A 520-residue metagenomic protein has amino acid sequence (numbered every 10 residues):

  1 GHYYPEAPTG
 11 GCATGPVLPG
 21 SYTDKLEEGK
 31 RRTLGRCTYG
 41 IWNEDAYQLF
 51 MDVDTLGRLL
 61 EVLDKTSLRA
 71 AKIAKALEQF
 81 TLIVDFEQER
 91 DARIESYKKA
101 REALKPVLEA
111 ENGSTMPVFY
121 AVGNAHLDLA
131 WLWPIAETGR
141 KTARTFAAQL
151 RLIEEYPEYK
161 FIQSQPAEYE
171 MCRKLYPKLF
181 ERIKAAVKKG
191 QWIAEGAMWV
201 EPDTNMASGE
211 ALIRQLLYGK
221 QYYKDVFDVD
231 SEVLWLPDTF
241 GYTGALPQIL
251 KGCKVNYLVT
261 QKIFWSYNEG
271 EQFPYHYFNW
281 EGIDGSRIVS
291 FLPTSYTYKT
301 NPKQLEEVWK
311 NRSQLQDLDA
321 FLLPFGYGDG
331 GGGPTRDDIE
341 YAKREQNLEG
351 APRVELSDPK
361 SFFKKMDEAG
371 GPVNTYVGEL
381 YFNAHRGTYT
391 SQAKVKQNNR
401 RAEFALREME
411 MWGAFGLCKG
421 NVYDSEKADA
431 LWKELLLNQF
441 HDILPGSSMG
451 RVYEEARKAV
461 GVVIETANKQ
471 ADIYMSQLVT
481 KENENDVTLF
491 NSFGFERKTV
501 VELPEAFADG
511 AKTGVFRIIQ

Functional and structural regions predicted by a protein language model:
G1-F493, T499, K512-F516: Catalytic-domain carbohydrate-binding cleft regions of carbohydrate-active enzymes
T499-F507: Glycine-centered coil/turn sites that cap beta-strands in beta-rich domains
A506-Q520: Solvent-exposed beta-hairpin/edge-strand motifs
